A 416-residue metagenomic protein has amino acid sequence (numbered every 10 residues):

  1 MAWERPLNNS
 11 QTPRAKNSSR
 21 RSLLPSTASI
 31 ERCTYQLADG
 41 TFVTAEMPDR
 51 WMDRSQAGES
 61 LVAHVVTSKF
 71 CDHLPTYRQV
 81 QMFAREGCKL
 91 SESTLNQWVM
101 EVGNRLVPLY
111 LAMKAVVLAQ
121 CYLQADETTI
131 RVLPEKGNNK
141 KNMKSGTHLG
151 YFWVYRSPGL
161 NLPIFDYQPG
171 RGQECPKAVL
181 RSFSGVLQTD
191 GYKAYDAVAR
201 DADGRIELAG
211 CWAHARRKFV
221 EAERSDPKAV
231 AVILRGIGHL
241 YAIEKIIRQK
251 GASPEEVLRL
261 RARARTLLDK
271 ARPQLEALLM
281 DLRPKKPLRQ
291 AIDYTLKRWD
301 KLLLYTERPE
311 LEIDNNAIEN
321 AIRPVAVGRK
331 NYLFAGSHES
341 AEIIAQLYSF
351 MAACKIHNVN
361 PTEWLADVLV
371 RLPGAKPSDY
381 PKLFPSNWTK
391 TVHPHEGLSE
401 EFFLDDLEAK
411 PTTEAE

Functional and structural regions predicted by a protein language model:
M1-Y35: Short, conserved DNA-binding cores of transcription-related domains
R5, I30-E416: Catalytic center-proximal scaffold of phosphoryl-transfer enzymes
